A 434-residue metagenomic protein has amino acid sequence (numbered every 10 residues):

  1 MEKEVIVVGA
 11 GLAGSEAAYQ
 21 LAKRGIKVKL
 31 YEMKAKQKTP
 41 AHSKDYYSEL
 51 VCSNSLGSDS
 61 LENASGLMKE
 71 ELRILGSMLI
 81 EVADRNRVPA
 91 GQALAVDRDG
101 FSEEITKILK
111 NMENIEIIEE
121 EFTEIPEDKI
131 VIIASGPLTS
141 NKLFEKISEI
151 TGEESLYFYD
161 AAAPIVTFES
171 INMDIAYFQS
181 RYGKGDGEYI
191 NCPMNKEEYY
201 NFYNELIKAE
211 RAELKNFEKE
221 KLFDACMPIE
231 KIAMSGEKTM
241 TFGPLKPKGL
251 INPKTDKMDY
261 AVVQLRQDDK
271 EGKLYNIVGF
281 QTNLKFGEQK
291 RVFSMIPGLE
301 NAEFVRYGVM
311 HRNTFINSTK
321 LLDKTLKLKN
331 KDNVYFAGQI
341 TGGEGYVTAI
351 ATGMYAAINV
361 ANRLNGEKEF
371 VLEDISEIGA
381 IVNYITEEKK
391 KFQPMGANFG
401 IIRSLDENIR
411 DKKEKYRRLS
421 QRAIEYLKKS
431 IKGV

Functional and structural regions predicted by a protein language model:
E2-A13: Beta1/beta-strand and adjacent pyrophosphate-binding region of the FAD-binding site in flavoprotein oxidoreductases
V8, I132-A134, F336: Redox-cofactor binding/interface segments in oxidoreductases and associated redox assembly factors
Y19-E81, D374-I378, V382: N-terminal FAD cofactor-binding segment of flavoenzymes
S60-T106, K110: A conserved beta-strand/loop capping segment in the N-terminal third of enzymes that catalyze redox or closely related
N111-E271, Y275-F286, K290-R291: Predominantly flavin-linked oxidoreductase catalytic cores and closely associated redox partners
I277-G343, I350-T352, F370-T386, F392-N398 (+1 more regions): A glycine-rich dinucleotide-binding beta-alpha-beta segment and adjacent secondary-structure elements that constitute
I350-F370: Internal hydrophobic alpha-helix adjacent to the cofactor/substrate pocket in enzyme cavities
M395-V434: C-terminal auxiliary extensions adjacent to catalytic cores
